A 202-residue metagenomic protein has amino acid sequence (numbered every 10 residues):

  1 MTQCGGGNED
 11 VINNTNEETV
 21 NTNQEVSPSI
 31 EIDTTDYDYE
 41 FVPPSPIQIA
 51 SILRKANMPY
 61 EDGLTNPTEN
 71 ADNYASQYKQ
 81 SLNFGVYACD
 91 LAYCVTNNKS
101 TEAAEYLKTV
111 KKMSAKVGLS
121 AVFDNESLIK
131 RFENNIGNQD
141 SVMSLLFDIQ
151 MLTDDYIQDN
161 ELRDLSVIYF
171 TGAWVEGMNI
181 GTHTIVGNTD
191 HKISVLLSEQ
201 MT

Functional and structural regions predicted by a protein language model:
T2-G5: C-terminal motif of bacterial Sec signal peptides marking the signal peptidase cleavage site
G7-N13: Intrinsic low-complexity, intrinsically disordered or marginally ordered coil/linker segments
V11, I52, Y60, L64 (+10 more regions): Generic local-structure boundary detector
T15-K130: N-terminal Sec/ER secretory leader and immediately downstream segment of secreted/extracellular precursors
D72-Y74, N135, N160: A short, mixed-charge helix-start or loop-turn motif at secondary-structure junctions
T96-N97, N135, Q139: Alpha-helix C-terminal capping/termination sites
F123-R131, Q139-L146: Extended alpha-helical interaction modules
G137-T202: Extended amphipathic alpha-helical interaction segments
